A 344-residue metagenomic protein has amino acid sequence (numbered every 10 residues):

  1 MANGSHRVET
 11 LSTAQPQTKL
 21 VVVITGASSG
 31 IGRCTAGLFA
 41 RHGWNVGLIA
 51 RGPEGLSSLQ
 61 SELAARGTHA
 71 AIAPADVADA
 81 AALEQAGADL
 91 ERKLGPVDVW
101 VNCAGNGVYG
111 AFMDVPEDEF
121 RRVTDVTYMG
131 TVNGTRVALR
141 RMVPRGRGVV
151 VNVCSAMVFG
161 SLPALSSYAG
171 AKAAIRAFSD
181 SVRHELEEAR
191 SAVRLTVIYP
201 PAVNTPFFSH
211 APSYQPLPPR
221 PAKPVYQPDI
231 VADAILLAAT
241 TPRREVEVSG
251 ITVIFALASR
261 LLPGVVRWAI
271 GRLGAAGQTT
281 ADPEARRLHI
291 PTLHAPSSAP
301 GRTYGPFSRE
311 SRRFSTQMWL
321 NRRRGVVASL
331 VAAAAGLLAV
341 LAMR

Functional and structural regions predicted by a protein language model:
S28-S29: Conserved glycine-rich cofactor-binding loop
W44-S58: Conserved glycine-rich Rossmann-like NAD(P)H-binding loop of the short-chain dehydrogenase/reductase
P74-Q85, E117: The beta1-alpha1 cofactor-binding region of Rossmann-like NAD(H)/NADP(H)-dependent oxidoreductases
C103-V108: Conserved NAD(P)H cofactor-binding loop of Rossmann-fold oxidoreductase domains
A111-F112, E119-R121: Substrate-binding pocket helix/loop in short-chain dehydrogenase/reductase
T135, A171: Active-site helix of classical SDR
E188-A281: SDR active-site lid
